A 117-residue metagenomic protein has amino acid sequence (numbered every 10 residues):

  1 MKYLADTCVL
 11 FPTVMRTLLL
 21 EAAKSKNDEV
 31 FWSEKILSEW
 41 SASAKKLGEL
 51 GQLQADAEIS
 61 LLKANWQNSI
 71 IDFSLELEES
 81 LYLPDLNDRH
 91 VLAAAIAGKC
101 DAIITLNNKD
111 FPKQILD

Functional and structural regions predicted by a protein language model:
M1-T17: Metal-dependent nucleic-acid phosphoesterase active-site entry motif
D6, W32, P84-D88, N108: Histidine- and aromatic-rich ligand-binding microenvironments
T13-L47: PIN/NYN-family metal-dependent endoribonuclease catalytic core
A42-N65: Extended, non-globular alpha-helical segments
S60-Y82: Acidic catalytic patch
D88-D117: Acidic, metal-binding active-site segment of PIN/NYN-like and related structure-specific nucleases
